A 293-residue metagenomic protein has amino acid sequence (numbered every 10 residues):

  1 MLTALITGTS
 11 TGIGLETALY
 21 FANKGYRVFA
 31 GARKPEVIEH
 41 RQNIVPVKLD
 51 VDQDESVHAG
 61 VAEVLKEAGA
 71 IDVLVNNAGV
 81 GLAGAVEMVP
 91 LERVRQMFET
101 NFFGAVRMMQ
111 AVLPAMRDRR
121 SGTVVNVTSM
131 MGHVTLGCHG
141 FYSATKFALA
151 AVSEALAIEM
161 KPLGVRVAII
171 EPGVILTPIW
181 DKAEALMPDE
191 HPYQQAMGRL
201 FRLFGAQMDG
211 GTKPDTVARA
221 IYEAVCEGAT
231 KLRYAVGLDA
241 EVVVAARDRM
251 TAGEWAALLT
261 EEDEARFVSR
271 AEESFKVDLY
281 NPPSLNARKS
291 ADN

Functional and structural regions predicted by a protein language model:
S10-T11: Conserved glycine-rich cofactor-binding loop
Q42-E55: Rossmann-fold cofactor-recognition segment
E63-N76, L82: A glycine-rich helix->loop->beta "capping" turn within Rossmann-like NAD(P)(H)-dependent oxidoreductase domains
A85-V86, R93-R95: Substrate-binding pocket helix/loop in short-chain dehydrogenase/reductase
M109, T145: Active-site helix of classical SDR
S129: Residue(s) in the substrate-gating loop at a strand-loop-helix junction that position the organic substrate next
P162-A235: SDR active-site lid
